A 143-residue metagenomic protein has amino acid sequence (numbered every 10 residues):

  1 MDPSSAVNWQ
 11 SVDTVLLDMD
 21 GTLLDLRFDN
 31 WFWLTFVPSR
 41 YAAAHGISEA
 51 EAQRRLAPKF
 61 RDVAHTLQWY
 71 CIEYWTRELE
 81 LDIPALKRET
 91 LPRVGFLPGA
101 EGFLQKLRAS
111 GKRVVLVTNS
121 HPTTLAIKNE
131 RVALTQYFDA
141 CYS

Functional and structural regions predicted by a protein language model:
D2, A6-G102, K106, S110 (+1 more regions): N-terminal helical cap/lid subdomain that shapes the substrate entry/recognition surface in HAD-like hydrolases
E101-V115, N119-S143: Substrate-recognition/cap helix-loop segment adjacent to the acidic, metal-dependent catalytic center of Asp-based
